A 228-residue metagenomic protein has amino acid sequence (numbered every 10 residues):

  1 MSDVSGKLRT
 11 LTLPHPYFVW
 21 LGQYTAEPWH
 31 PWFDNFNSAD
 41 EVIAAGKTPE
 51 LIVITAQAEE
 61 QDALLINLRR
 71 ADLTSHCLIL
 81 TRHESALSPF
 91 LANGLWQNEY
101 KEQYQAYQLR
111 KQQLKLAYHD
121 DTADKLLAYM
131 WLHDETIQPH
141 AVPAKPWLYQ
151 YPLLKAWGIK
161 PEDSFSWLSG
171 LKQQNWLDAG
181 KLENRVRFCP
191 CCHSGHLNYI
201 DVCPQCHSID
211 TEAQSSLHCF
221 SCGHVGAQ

Functional and structural regions predicted by a protein language model:
S2-L11, L21-L51, T55-A63, E99-E102: A short, well-structured beta->alpha microelement
K7-Y17, E27-P28, H83, S88-F90: N-terminus-biased targeting/localization segments
L13-H15, T48-P49, S75-H76: A general structural motif
W20-G22, P28, S75-H76, L171: Conserved phosphate-interacting/catalytic interface
E50-I54, H76-A86: A short, hydrophobic beta-strand element within the central beta-sheet of small alpha/beta folds
A63-L73: Short amphipathic alpha-helix used as the core "switch/output" element in two-component signaling
E84-N184: N-terminal alpha-helical interaction blocks
Q173-Q228: Cys/His-rich short segments
